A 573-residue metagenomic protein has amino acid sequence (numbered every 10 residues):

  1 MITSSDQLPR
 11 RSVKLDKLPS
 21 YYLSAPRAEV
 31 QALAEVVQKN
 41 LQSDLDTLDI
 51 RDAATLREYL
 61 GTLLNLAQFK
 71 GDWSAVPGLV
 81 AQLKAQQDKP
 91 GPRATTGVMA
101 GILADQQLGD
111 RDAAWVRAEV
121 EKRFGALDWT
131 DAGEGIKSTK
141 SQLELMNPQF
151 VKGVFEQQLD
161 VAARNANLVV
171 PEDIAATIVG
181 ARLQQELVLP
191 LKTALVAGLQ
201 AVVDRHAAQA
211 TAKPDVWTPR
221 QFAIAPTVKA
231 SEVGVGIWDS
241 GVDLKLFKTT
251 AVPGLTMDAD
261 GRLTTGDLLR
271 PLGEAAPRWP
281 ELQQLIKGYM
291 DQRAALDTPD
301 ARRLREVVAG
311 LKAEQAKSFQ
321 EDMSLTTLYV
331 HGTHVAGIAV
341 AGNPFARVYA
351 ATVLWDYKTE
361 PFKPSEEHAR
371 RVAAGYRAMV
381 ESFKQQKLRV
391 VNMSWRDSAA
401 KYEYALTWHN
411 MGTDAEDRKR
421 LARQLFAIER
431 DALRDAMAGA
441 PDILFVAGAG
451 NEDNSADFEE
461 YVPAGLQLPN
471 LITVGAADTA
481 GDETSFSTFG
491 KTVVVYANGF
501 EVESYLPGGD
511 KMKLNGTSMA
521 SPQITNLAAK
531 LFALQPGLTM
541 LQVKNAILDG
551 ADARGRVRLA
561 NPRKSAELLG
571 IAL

Functional and structural regions predicted by a protein language model:
P19-P26, Q68, W115, E119 (+4 more regions): Subtilisin-like peptidase catalytic core
R27-S43: Helix-turn-helix repeat elements of alpha-solenoid scaffolds
T62, L66-F69: Residue-level signature for tetratricopeptide repeat
D105-V116, V203-I237, V242-A251, S318-L328 (+3 more regions): N-terminal domain-start motif of subtilase-like serine proteases
T130-R164, V353, G499-R563: Hydrolase catalytic cores
R220-R371, Q386, L468-N470, A480-D482 (+2 more regions): Subtilisin-like serine protease catalytic core
D322, D356-V462, D510-N515, M519-S521: Substrate-binding/access-modulating region of protease and related hydrolase catalytic domains
D442, G448, A456-A533, G537: Extracellular S/T/G-rich loop segment that most often corresponds to the catalytic His/Ser-adjacent loop
